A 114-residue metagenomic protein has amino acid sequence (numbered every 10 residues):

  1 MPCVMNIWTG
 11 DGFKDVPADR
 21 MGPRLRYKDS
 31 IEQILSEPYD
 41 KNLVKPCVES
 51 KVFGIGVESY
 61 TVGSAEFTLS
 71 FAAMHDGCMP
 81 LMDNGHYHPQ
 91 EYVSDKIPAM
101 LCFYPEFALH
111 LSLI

Functional and structural regions predicted by a protein language model:
M1-M79: Active-site acidic/histidine proton-transfer and metal-coordination neighborhood in alpha/beta enzyme cores
C47, L81, A108-H110: Structured core elements
G54-T61, N84-V93, I114: Acidic-and-aromatic substrate-binding clefts and catalytic sites of carbohydrate-active enzymes
T68-L69, G77-I97: Amphipathic alpha-helical packing elements
P89-I114: A short alpha/beta connector and helix-capping loop motif
